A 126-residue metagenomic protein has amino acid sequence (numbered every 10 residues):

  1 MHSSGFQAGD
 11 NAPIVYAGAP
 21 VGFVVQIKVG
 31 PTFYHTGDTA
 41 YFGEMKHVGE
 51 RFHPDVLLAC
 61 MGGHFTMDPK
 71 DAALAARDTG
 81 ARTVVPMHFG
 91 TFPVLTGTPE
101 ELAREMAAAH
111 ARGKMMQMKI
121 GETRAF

Functional and structural regions predicted by a protein language model:
M1-R51, Q117-F126: Core dinuclear metal-dependent hydrolase active-site scaffold
G18, A40-I120: Cap/insert and terminal regions of metallo-dependent hydrolase folds
